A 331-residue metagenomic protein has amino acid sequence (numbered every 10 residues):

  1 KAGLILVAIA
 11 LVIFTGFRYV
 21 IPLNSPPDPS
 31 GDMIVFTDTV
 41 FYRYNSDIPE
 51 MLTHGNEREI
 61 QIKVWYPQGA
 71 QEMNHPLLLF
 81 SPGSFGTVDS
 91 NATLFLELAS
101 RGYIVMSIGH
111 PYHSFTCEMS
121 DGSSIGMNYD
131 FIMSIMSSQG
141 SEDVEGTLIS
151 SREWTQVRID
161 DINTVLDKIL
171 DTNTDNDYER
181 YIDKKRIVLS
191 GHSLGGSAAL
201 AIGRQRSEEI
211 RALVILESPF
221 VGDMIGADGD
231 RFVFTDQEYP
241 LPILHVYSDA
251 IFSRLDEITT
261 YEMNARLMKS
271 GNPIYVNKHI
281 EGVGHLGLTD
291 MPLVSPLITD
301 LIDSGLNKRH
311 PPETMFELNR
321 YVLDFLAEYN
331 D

Functional and structural regions predicted by a protein language model:
A2, L6-M73, L79, I104: Short conserved active-site loop signatures built around small residues
K63, L77, A99-P111, A212 (+1 more regions): A fold-wide structural signal in alpha/beta-hydrolase
M73-G83, L96-E97: Short beta-strand element of the alpha/beta-hydrolase
G86-E118: Short amphipathic alpha-helix adjacent to the substrate-entry channel of hydrolases
M119-K184: Alpha/beta-hydrolase active-site loop
T164-F232, Q237: Primarily recognizes the serine-hydrolase "nucleophile elbow" in alpha/beta-hydrolase and SGNH/GDSL folds
R211-H285: The feature captures the conserved acid-bearing segment of alpha/beta-hydrolase catalytic domains
M263-D331: C-terminal catalytic-base region of ester-bond hydrolases, centering on the histidine of the charge-relay
